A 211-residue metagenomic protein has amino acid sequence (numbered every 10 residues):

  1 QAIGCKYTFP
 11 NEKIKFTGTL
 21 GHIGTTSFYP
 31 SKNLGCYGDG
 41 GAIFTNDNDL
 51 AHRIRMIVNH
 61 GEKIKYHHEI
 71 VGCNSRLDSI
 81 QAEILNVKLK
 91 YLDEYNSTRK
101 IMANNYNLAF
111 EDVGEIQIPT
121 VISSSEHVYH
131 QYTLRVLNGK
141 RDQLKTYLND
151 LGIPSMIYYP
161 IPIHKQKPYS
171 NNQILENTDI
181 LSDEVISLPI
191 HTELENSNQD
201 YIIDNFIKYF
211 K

Functional and structural regions predicted by a protein language model:
Q1-S31: Active-site pre-lysine segment of PLP-dependent enzymes
A2, K6-E12, N46-K211: PLP-dependent aminotransferase class I/II
T19, C36, S75-R76: Hydrophobic transmembrane-helix microenvironments that flank and shape a buried ionizable site
L20, D39, Y132: Acidic, glycine-centered active-site loop in nucleotide-sugar glycosyltransferases
I23, G40, R53: Short acidic donor-binding loop at the edge of a beta-strand
P30-K32, N48-D49: Short acidic/polar capping segments at secondary-structure boundaries
N33, Y37-A42: Glycine-rich phosphate-binding loop of ATP-grasp-fold ATP-dependent ligases
